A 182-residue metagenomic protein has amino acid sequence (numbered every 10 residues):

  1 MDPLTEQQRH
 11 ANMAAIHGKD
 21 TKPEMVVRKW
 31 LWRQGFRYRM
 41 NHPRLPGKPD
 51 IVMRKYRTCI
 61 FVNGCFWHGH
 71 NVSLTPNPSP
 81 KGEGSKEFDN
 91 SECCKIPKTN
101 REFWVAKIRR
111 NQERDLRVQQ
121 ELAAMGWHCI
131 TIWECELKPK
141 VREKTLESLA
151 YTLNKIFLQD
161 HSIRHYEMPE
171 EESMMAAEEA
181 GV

Functional and structural regions predicted by a protein language model:
M1-N77, K86-T131, C135-V182: Nucleic-acid endo/exonuclease domains
G82-E83: Glycine-biased, low-complexity coil/linker segments
